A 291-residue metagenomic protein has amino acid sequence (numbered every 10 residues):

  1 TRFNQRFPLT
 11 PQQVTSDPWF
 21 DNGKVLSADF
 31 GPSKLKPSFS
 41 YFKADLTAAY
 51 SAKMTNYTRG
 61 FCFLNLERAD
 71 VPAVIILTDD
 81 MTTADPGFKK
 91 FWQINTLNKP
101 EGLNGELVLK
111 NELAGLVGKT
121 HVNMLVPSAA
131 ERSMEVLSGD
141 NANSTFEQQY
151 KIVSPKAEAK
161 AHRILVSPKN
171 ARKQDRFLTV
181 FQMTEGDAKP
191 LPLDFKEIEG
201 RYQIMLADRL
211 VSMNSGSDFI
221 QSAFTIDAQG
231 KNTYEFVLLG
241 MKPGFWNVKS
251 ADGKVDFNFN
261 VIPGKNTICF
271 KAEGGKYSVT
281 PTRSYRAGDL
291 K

Functional and structural regions predicted by a protein language model:
T1-V108, A171-D187: Catalytic and substrate-binding regions of extracellular carbohydrate-active enzymes, especially polysaccharide lyases
T58-G60, Q93, L116-A129, L137 (+2 more regions): Short amphipathic beta-strand/extended segments with alternating polar/hydrophobic composition
E67-V71, L103, A171-D175, Q182-K291: Non-catalytic terminal regions with compositionally biased, polar/charged low complexity
D70-L77, K90-W92, S133-V136, E147 (+2 more regions): Short, well-ordered strand-loop elements centered on a beta-strand within folded domains, enriched for acidic residues
F88-S144: Polysaccharide-binding surfaces and accessory modules of carbohydrate-active proteins
G102-L113, V136, A142-A157, D252-I268: Solvent-exposed beta-strand/loop surfaces of large extracellular or lumenal domains
A157, A161, A287-L290: An ectodomain-focused feature that recognizes extracytoplasmic/extracellular
R163-R172: Exposed beta-sheet edge/beta-hairpin loop segments within beta-rich domains
